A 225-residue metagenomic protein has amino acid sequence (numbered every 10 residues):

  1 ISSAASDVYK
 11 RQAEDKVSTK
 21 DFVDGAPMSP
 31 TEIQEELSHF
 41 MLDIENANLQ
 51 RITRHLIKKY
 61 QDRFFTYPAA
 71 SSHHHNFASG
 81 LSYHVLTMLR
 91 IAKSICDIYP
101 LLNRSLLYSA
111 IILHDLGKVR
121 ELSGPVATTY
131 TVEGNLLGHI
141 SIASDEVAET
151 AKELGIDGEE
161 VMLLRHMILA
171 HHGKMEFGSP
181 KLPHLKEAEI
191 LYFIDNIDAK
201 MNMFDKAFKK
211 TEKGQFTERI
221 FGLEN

Functional and structural regions predicted by a protein language model:
I1-A5, Y9: Single conserved hydrophobic/aromatic residue that forms the stacking wall/gate of nucleotide- or nucleobase-binding
Y9, S82, H114, L122 (+2 more regions): Broad hydrophobic/π-residue packing in well-ordered secondary structure
E14-L136, K174: Acidic/His-rich, divalent-metal-binding segments that scaffold phosphate/diphosphate chemistry
A26-P27, I190-Y192, K213-F216: Short, surface-exposed linear patches
Q34-L42, Q50-R54, R165, L191 (+3 more regions): Generic detector of well-ordered alpha-helical segments enriched in charged/polar residues, highlighting helical
H73, S94-K210: Divalent metal-dependent catalytic cores for phosphoryl transfer on phosphate-bearing substrates
K210-N225: Prokaryote-biased recognition of long, low-complexity C-terminal linker/tail segments that are poorly structured
